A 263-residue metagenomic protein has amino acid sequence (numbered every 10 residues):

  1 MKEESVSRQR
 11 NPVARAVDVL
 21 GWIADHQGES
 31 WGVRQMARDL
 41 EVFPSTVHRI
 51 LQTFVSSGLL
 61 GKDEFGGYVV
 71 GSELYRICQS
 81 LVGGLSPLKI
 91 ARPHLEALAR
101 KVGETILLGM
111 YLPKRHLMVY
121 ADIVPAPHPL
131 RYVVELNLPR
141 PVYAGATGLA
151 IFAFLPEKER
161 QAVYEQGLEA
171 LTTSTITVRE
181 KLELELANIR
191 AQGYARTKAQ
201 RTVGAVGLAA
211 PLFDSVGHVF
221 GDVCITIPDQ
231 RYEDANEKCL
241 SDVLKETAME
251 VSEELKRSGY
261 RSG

Functional and structural regions predicted by a protein language model:
M1-G84, L88, M249-R257: N-terminal helix-turn-helix
E4, A235-G263: Charge-rich, low-complexity intrinsically disordered segments
Q9-V13, V33, G71, G84 (+7 more regions): Short, structured helix-loop boundary elements
L60-G61, L108, L212: A structural signal for short hydrophobic beta-strand segments in well-ordered beta-sheet cores
V69-Q166: Amphipathic alpha-helical effector-binding/dimerization core of metabolite-sensing transcriptional regulators
S174-A248: Extended hydrophobic
